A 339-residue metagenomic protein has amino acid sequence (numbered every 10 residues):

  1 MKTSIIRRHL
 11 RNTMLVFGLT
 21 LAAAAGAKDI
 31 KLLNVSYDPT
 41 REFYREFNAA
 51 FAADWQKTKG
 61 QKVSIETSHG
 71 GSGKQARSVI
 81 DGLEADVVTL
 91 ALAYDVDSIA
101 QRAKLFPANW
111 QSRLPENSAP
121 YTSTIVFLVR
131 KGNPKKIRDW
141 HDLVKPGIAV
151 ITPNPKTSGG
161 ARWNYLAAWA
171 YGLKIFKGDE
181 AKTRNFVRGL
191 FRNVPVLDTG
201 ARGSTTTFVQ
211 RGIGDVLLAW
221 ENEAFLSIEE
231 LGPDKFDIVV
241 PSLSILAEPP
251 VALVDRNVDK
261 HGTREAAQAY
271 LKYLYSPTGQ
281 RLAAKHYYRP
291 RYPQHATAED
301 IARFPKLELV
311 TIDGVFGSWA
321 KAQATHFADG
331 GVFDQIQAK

Functional and structural regions predicted by a protein language model:
K2-M14: Bacterial N-terminal signal peptides that target proteins for export
T20-A24: N-terminal signal peptide c-region/cleavage motif recognized by signal peptidases
K28-T157, E308, Q337: N-terminal segment of the mature folded domain
V35-Y37, V129-K131, A149-F176, F191-V194 (+1 more regions): Short beta-strand->loop
N48-K57, I80-E84, A93, A100-K104 (+9 more regions): Sec-exported extracytoplasmic/periplasmic mature domains
G132-R138, T157, A170-G178, N257-E265: Short helix-loop capping/hinge motifs at secondary-structure junctions, enriched in acidic/polar residues
I175-S242: Ligand-binding pocket segment of bilobal, Venus flytrap-like solute-binding proteins
V258-K339: Extracellular/periplasmic juxtamembrane helices and adjacent flexible linkers that interface with membrane partners
